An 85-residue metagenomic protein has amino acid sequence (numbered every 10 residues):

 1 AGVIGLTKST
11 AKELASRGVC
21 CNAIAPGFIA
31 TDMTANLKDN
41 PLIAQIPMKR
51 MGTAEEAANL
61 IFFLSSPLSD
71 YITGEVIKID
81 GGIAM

Functional and structural regions predicted by a protein language model:
A1-E13: Conserved catalytic helix of short-chain dehydrogenase/reductases
I4, C21, A25-N36: Short, flexible catalytic-loop segment of classical short-chain dehydrogenase/reductase
A11-K12, S16, S65-S66: Amphipathic alpha-helical dimer-interface segment in Rossmann-like NAD(P)H-dependent oxidoreductases
A15, C20, I72-G74: Short, small/polar-rich loop/turn modules that mediate ligand/substrate recognition or access, typified
A23, A44-L68, I72, I79-G81: C-terminal helical subdomain
M33, K38, E56-N59: Residue-level recognition of oxygen-bearing side chains
D39-I43: Short alpha-helical oligomerization interface
